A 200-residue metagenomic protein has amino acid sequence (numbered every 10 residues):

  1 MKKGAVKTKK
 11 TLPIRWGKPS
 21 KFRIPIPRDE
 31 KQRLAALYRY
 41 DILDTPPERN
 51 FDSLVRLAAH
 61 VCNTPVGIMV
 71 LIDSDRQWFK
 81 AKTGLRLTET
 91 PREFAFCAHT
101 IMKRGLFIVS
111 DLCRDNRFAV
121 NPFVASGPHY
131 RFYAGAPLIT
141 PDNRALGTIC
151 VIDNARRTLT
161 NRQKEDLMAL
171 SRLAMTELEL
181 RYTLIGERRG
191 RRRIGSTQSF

Functional and structural regions predicted by a protein language model:
R33-E48, Q198-F200: Short regulatory/linker helices and ligand/cofactor-binding micro-motifs at input modules
A36, P65-V66, L71-I72, R76-K82 (+1 more regions): Regulatory sensory and allosteric helical modules in signal-transduction proteins and certain transcription factors
D44-R76: Helix-loop-beta substructure at the N-terminus of cytosolic sensory domains that couple signal/ligand detection
R131-T140: A short, aliphatic-rich beta-strand micro-motif
I139-R144, N154: Flexible loop/coil segments at beta-strand boundaries within sensory signal-transduction domains
T148-R157: Short beta-strand-to-loop transition segments that serve as allosteric relay/switch motifs in sensory/regulatory domains
L159-T176: Amphipathic alpha-helical "output/dimerization" segments
T183-F200: Signal-transducing coiled-coil/dimerization helices and immediately adjacent hinge/linker segments that couple sensory
